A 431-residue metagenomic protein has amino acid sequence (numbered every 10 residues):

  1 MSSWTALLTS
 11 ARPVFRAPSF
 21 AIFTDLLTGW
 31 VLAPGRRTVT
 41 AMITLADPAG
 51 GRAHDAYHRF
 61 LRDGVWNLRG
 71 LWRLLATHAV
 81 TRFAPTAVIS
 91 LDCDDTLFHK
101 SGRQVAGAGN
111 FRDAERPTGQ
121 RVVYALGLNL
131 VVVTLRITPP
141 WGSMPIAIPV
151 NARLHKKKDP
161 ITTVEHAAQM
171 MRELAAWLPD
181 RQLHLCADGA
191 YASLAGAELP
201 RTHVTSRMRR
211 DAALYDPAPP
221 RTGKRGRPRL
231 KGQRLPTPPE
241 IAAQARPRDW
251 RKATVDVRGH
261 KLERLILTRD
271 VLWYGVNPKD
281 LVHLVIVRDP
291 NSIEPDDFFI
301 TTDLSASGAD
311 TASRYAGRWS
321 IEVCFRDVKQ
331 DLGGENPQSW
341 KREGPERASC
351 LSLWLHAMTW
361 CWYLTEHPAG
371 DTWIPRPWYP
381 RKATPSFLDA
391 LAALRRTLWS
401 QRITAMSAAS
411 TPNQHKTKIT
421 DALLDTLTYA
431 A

Functional and structural regions predicted by a protein language model:
M1-R62: Gly/serine-rich nucleotide phosphate-binding loop at the start of the catalytic core of nucleotide/ADP-ribose-handling
M1-S10, A87, Q104, G142-A431: Single, function-defining residue in the core of a domain
V14-I22, Q120-L126, S339-S349: Structural motif
I22, P34-T38, R52-A56, W66-L75 (+5 more regions): Generic alpha-helix structural propensity
V31-R36, D47-G50, K100, V323 (+1 more regions): Short alpha-helix boundary/capping elements
T38-G50, T134-S143, V276: Glycine/proline-rich, flexible active-site/cofactor-binding loop segments that harbor closely spaced acidic
R62-M144, A152, T268-L272: Active-site-proximal, Lys/Arg-enriched surface segment that forms a nucleic-acid-binding/basic interface patch
